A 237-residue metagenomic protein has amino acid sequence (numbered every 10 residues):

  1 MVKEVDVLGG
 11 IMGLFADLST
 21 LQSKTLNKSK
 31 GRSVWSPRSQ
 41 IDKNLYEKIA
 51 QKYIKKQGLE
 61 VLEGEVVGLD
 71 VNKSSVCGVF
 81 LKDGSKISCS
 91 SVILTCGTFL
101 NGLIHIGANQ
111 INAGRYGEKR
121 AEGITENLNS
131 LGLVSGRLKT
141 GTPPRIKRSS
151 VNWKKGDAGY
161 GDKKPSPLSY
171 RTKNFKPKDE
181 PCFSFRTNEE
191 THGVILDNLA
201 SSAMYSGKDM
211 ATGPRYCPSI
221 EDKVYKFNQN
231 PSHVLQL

Functional and structural regions predicted by a protein language model:
M1-G68, N72, S91, T95-R115 (+3 more regions): Conserved N-terminal/central alpha/beta ligand/cofactor-binding core
I54, V71-K73, G84-S88, F227-P231: Solvent-exposed alpha-helices and their adjacent loops that cap or buttress functional pockets in soluble metabolic
E60, F80, Q236: Short, conserved beta-strand segments within well-ordered enzyme catalytic domains that often line or immediately flank
S74-V79: Short, hydrophobic/aromatic-rich segments at coil-to-beta transitions
F80-S91, C96: Core beta-strand elements of the Rossmann-like FAD/NAD(P) dinucleotide-binding domain in flavoenzyme oxidoreductases
L199-L237: C-terminal catalytic lobe of FAD-dependent flavoproteins
